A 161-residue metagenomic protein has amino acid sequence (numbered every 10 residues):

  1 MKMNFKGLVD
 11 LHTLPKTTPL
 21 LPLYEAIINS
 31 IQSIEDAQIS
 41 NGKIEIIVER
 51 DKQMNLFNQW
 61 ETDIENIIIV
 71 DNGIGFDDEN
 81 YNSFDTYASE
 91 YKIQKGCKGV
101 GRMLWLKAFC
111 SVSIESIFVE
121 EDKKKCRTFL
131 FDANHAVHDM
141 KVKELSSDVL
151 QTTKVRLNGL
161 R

Functional and structural regions predicted by a protein language model:
M1-M54, W60-T62, E79-D85: Bergerat-fold GHKL ATPase/HATPase_c domain
E45-I47, N66-I68, S113, K154-R156: Beta-strand secondary-structure signal
I47-N58, V137-S147: Short amphipathic beta-strand and strand-loop transition segments with alternating hydrophobic
L56, E61-I67, T153: Short beta-strand element(s) in the Bergerat
D71: Acidic ATP/Mg2+-coordinating residue in the GHKL
G75-D77: A short glycine-centered beta->alpha linker in the GHKL/HATPase_c
K92-R161: GHKL-type ATPase core
